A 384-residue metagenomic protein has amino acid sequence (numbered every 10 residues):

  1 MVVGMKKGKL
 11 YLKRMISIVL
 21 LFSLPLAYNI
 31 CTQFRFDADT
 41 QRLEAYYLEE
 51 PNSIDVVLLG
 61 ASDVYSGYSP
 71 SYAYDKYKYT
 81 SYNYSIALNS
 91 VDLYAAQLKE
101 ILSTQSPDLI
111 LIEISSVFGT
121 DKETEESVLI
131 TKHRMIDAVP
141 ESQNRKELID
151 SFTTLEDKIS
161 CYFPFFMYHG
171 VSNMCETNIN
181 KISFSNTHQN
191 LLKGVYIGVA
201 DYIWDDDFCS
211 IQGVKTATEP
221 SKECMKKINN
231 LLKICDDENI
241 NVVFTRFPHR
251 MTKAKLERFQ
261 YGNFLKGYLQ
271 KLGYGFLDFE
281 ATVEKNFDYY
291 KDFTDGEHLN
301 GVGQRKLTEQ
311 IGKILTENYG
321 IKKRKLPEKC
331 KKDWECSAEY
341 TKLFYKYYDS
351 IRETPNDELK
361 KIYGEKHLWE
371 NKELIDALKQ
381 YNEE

Functional and structural regions predicted by a protein language model:
M1-L10: N-terminal Lys/Arg-rich, disordered targeting/topogenic segments
L12-T32: Hydrophobic membrane-insertion alpha-helices, especially the h-region of bacterial N-terminal signal peptides
Q33-S53: Alpha-helical transmembrane signal-anchor/signal-peptide segments
S53-D55, K78-T80, S106-L109, D236-V243 (+1 more regions): Loop/turn elements at helix/coil->beta-strand transitions in domains of secreted/extracellular proteins
L59, D63-L148: Membrane-embedded segments
S127-E238, L326-E383: Secreted/periplasmic serine-hydrolase-like ester/acetyl group-modifying domain
E223, N229-E238, V242-E297, G301: Extended hydrophobic/aromatic segments used for targeting, binding, or gating
F293-D333: Histidine-centered active-site loop/cap adjacent to the catalytic His in serine esterases/O-acetyl transfer systems
